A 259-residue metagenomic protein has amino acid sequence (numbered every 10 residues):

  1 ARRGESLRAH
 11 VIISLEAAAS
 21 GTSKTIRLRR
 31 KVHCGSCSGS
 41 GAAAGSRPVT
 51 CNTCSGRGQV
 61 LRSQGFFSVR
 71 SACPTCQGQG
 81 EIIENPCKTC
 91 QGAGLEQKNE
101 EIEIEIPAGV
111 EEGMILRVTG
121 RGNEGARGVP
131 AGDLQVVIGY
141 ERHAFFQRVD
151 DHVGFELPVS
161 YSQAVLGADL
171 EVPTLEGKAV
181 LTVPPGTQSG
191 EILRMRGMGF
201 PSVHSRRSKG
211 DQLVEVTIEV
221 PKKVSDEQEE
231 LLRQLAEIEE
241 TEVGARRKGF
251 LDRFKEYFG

Functional and structural regions predicted by a protein language model:
R3-S23, F66, E81, N85-T89 (+1 more regions): Charged, often glycine-enriched C-terminal and inter-domain segments that act as flexible interaction/assembly
R27-I102: Cys/His-rich short segments
